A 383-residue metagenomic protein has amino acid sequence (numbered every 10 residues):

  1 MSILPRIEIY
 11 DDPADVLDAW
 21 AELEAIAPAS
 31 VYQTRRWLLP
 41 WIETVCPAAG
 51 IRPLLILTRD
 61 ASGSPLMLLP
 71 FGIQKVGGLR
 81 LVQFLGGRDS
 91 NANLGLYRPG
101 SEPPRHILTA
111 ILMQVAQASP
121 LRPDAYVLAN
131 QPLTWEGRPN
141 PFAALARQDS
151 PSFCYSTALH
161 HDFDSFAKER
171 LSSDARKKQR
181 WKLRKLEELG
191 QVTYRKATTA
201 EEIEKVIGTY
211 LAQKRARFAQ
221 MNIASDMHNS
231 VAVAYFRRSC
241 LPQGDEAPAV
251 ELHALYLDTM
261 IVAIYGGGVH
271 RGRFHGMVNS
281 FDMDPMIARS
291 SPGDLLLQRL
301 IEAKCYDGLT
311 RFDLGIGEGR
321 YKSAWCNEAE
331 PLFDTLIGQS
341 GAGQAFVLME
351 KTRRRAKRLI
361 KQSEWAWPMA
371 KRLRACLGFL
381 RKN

Functional and structural regions predicted by a protein language model:
S2-L4, I9, P13, T134-R170 (+3 more regions): Active-site/acyl-donor-binding loops of N-acyltransferases
P5-S62, L66-V82, Q131-R138, F142-C154 (+1 more regions): A conserved beta-strand-loop-helix scaffold within acyl/acetyltransferase catalytic domains
C46-G50, L121, A212, A232-C240 (+6 more regions): Alpha-helix boundary/capping detector
R52-P53, R59-D60, Q74-P151, R271-E330 (+1 more regions): Acyl-donor binding region in acyl/amide transferases
Y97-G100, T157-L159, T198: Short beta-strand-to-loop capping motifs
